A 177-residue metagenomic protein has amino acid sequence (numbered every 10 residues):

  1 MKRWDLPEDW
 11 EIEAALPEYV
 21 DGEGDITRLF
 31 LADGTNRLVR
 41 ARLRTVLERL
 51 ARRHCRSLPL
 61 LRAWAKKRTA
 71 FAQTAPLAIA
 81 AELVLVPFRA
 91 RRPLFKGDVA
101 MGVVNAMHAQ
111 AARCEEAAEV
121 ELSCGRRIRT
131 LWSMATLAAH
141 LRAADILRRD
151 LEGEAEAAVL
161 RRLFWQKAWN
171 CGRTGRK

Functional and structural regions predicted by a protein language model:
M1-V104, H108-K177: Eukaryotic intrinsically disordered, low-complexity regulatory linkers and tails enriched in Ser/Thr/Pro
